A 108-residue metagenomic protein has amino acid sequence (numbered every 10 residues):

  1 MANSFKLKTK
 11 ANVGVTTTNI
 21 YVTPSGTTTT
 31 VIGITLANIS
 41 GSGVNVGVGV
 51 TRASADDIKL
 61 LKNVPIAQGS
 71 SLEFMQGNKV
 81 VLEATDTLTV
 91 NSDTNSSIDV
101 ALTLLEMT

Functional and structural regions predicted by a protein language model:
M1-G33, N91-T108: C-terminal interaction-tip segments
T30-I32, S42-V44, K62, A84-D86 (+1 more regions): A generic structural signal for short beta-strands and their flanking turns/coil linkers
I34-N38: Carbohydrate-binding surface patches
I39-G41, T94: Short, acidic/polar linear motifs in exposed loop/turn regions
G47-T51, A101-T103: Beta-strand signatures of extracellular beta-sandwich domains
A53-T87: Intrinsically disordered, low-complexity Pro/Gly/Ser/Thr-rich segments with frequent PxxP/GP/PP motifs and embedded
